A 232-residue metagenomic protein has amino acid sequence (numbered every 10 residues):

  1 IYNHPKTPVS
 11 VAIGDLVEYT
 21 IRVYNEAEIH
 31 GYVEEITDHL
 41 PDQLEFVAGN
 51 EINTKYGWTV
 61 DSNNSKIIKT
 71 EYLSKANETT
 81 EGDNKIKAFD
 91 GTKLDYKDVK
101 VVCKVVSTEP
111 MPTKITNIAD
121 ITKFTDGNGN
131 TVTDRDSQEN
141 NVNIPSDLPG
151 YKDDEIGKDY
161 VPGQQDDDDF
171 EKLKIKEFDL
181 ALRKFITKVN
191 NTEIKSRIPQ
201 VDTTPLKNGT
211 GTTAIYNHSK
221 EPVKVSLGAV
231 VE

Functional and structural regions predicted by a protein language model:
I1-E232: Exported/extracytosolic protein signature
